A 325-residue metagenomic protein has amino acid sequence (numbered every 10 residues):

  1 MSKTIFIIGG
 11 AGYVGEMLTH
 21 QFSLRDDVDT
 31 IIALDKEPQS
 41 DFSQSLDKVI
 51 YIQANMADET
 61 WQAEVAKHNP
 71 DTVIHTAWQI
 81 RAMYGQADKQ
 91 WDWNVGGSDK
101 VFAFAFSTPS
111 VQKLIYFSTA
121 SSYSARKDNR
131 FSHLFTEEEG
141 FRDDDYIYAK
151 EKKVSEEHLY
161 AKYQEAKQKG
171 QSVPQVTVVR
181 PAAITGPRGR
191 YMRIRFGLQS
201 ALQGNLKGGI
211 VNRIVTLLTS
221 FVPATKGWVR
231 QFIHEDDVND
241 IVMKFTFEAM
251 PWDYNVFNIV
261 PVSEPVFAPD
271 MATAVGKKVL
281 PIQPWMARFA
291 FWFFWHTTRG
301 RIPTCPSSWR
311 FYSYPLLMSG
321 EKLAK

Functional and structural regions predicted by a protein language model:
I5-R25: N-terminal Rossmann NAD(P)H-binding glycine-rich loop of SDR-like oxidoreductase domains
D27-P38: Conserved glycine-rich Rossmann-like NAD(P)H-binding loop of the short-chain dehydrogenase/reductase
A54-G96, A125: NAD(P)H-binding glycine-rich loop region in Rossmannoid oxidoreductase-like domains and their noncatalytic homologs
K89-K100, K150-E151, I233: Glycine-rich NAD(P)-binding loop of the Rossmann-fold in SDR/ketoreductase-type enzymes
D99-K150: Conserved Rossmann-fold NAD(P)-dependent oxidoreductase catalytic core, especially the SDR/UDP-sugar
D128-V179, A183, S200: Catalytic helix-loop patch of NAD(P)-dependent Rossmann-fold dehydrogenases
Y163-V229, E235: NAD(P)-dependent short-chain dehydrogenase/reductase
V229, D237-T304, G320: Mid/C-terminal beta-alpha module of Rossmann-like enzyme folds, strongest in SDR-family dehydrogenases/epimerases
